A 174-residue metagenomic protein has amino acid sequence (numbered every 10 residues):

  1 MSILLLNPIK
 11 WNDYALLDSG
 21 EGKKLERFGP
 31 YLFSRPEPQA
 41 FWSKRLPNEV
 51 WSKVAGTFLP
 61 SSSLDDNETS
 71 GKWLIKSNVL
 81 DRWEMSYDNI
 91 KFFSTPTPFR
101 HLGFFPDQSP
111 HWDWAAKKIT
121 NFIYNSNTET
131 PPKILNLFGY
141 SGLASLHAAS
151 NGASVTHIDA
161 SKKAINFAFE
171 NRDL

Functional and structural regions predicted by a protein language model:
M1-A15: Short, Gly/Pro- and small/polar-rich lid/capping loops
L5-L6, I75, I123, H147: Compositionally biased amphipathic helical and low-complexity segments enriched in hydrophobic
W11-E26, F33-P106, D113: Non-catalytic substrate-recognition/targeting regions of SAM-dependent transferases
F28-G29, L137: Single, functionally critical "micro-switch" positions that shape active/binding sites and transmembrane helices
L32, F41-K44, N48-V50, Q108-P110 (+4 more regions): Generic preference for flexible, low-structure residues
P106-D113, K117, N166: Short, contiguous clusters of charged residues that form electrostatic/catalytic patches at enzyme active sites, used
K117-L174: Conserved SAM/SAH cofactor-binding pocket of Class I
